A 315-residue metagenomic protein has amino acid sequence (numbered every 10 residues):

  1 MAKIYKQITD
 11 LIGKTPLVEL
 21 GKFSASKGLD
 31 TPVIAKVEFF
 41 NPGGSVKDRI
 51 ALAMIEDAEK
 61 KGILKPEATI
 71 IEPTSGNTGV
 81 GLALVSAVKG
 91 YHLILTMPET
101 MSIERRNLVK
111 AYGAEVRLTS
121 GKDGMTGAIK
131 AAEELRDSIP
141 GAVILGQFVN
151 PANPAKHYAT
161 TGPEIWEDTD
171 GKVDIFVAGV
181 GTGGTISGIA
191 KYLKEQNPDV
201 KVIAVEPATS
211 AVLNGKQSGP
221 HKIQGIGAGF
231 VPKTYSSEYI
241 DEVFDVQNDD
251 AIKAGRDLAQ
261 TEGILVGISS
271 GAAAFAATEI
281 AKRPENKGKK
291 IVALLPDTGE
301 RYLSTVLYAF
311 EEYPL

Functional and structural regions predicted by a protein language model:
M1-L315: PLP-dependent amino-acid enzyme catalytic core
